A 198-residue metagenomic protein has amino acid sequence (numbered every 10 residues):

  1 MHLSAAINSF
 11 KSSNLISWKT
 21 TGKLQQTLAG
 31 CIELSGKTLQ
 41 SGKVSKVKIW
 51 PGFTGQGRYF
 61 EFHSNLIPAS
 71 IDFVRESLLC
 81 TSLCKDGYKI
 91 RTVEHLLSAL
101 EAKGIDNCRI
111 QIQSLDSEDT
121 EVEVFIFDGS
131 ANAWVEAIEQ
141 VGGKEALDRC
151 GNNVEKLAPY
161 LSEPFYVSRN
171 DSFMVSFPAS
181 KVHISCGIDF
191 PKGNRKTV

Functional and structural regions predicted by a protein language model:
M1-V198: Short acidic-hydrophobic catalytic motif
